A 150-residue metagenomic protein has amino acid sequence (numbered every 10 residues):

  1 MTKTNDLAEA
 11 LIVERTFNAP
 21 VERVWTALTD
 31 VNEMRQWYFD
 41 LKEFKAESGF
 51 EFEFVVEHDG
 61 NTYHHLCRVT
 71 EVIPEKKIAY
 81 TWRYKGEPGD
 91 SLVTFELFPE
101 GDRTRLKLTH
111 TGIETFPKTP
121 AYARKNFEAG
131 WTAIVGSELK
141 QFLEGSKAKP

Functional and structural regions predicted by a protein language model:
M1-E43: Hydrophobic ligand-binding cavity/cleft-lining segments
D6, G112-P150: A conserved amphipathic terminal alpha-helix motif
A8, V21, G49, I73-K76 (+1 more regions): Residue-level signal for tight coil/turn positions that link beta-strands
A8-E9, S48, N61, G89: Residue-level preference for beta-strand/loop junctions
V24, M34, F52-F54, V69 (+4 more regions): Hydrophobic pocket/interface hotspot
D40-F54: A solvent-exposed, acidic/Ser-Thr-rich amphipathic alpha-helical stretch
E43, H58-R105, T111-E114: Hydrophobic-ligand binding "helix-grip"
